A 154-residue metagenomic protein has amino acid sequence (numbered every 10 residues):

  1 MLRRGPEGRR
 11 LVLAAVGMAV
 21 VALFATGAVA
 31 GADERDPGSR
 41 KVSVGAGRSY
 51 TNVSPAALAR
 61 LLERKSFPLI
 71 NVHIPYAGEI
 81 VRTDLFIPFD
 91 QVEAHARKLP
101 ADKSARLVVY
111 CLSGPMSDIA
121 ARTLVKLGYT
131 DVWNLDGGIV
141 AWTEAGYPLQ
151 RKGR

Functional and structural regions predicted by a protein language model:
L2-P68, I74-R106, P115-R154: Rhodanese-like catalytic fold shared by cysteine-dependent sulfurtransferases and DSP/PTP-type phosphatases
Y110-C111: Short, surface-exposed ligand- or partner-binding patches at beta-edge/loop junctions that are enriched in aromatics
